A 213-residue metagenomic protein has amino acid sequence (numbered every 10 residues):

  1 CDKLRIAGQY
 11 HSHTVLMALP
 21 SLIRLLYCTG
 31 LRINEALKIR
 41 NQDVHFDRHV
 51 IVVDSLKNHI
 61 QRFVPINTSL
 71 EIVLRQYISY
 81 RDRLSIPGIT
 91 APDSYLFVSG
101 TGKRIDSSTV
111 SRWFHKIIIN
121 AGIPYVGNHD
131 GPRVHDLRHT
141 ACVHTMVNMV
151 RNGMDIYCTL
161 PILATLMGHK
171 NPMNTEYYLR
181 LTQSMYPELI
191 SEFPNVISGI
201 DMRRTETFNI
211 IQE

Functional and structural regions predicted by a protein language model:
C1-E213: Conserved catalytic core of the tyrosine transesterase superfamily
